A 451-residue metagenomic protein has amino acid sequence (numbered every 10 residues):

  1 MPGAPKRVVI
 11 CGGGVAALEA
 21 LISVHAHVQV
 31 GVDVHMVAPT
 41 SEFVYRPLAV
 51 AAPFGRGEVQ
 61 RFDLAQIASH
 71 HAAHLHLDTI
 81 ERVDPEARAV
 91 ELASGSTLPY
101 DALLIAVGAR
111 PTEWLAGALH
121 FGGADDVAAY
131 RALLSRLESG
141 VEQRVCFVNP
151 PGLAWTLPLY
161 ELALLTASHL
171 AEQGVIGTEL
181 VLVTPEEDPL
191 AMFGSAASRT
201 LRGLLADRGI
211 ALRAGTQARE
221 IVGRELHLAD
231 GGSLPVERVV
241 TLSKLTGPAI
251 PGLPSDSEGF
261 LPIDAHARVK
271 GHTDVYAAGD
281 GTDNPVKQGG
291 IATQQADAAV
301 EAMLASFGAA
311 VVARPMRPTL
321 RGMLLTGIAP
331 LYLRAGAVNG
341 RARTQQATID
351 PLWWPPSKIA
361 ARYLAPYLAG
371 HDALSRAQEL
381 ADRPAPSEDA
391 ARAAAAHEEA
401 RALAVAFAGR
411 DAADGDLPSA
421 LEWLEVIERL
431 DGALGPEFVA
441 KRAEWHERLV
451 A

Functional and structural regions predicted by a protein language model:
M1-P5, A73-E161, S168-E172, V240: FAD-binding core/adjacent interface of flavoenzyme oxidoreductases
P2-A73, P151-M192: Beta1-alpha1 glycine-rich phosphate/pyrophosphate-binding loop at the start of Rossmann-like nucleotide-binding domains
D33-H35, H74-V90, L98, A171-A265 (+1 more regions): A Rossmann-like FAD-binding core segment of flavoenzymes
A116-V141, S233-Q295, L304: FAD-site-proximal beta/loop scaffold in flavoenzymes
S168, A292-P318: Internal hydrophobic alpha-helix adjacent to the cofactor/substrate pocket in enzyme cavities
L331-A391: C-terminal auxiliary extensions adjacent to catalytic cores
L430-D431: Alpha-helical junction/boundary sensor with strong preference for TPR arrays
